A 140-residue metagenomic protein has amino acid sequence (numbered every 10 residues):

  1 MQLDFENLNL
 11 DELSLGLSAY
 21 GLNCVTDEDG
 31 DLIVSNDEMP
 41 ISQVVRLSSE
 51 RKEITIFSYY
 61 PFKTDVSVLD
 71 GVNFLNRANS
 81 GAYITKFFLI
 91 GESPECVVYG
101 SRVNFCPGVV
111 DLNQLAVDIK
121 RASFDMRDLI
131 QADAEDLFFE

Functional and structural regions predicted by a protein language model:
M1-V44, I90: Charge-rich, low-complexity N-terminal segments
G30-I33, K52-I54, P94-V98: Hydrophobic residues embedded in beta-strands of well-ordered beta-sheets
E38-V68: Long, continuous compositionally biased terminal/linker segments
F57-V97, S101, E140: Short, internal acidic amphipathic alpha-helical interface segments that mediate docking to partner proteins
G100, R121-R127: Glycine-rich, aromatic-bearing surface loops/beta-hairpins
C106-D118: A short acidic/glycine-rich loop-to-helix N-cap element
A134-E140: Short, highly charged C-terminal tails/helix-capping segments
